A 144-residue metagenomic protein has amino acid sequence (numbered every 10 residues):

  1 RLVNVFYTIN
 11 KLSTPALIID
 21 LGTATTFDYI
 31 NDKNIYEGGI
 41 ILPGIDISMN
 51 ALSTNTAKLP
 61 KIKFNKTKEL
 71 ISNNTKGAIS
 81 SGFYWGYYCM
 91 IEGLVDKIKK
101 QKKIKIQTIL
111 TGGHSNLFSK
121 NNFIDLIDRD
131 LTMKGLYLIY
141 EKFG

Functional and structural regions predicted by a protein language model:
R1-L17, D32-G144: Nucleotide/phosphate-binding catalytic cleft detector across ATP-hydrolyzing and phosphate-transferring enzymes
I18, T25-I30: Short beta-strand scaffold segments in enzyme catalytic cores
T23-T26, N116: Gly/Ser/Thr-rich loops at beta-strand to alpha-helix junctions that form or flank small-molecule/cofactor-binding
